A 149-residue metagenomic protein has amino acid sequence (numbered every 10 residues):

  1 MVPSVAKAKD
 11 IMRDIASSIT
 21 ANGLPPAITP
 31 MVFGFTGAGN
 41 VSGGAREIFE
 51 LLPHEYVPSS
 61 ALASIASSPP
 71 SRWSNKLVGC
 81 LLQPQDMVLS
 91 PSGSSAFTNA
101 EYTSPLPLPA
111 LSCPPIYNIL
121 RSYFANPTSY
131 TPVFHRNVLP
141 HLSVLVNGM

Functional and structural regions predicted by a protein language model:
V2-V32, G43-V144, G148: Dinucleotide-binding/catalytic capping subdomain of oxidoreductase cores
F33-G37: Conserved N-terminal Rossmann-fold NAD(P)-binding element of oxidoreductases
